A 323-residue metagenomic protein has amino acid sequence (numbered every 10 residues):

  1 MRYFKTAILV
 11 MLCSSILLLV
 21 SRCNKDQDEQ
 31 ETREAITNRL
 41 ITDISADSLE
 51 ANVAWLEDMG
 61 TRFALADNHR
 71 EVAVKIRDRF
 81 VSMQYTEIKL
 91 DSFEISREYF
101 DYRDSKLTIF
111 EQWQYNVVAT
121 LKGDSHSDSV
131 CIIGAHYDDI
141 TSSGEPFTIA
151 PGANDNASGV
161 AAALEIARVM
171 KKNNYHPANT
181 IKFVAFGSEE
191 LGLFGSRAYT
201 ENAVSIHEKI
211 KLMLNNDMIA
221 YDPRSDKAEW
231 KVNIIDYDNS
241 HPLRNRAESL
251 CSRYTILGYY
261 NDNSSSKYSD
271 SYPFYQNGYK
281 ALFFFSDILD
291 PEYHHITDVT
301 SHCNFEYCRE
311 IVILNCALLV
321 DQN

Functional and structural regions predicted by a protein language model:
M1-Q30: Bacterial Sec-dependent N-terminal signal peptides
K25-R70, L289-D298: N-terminal capping segment at the start of a domain
A35-R39, S48-A51, W55, D67-R79 (+9 more regions): Extracytoplasmic/secreted proteins, especially bacterial periplasmic and envelope-associated proteins
L49-E57, K89-D91, N116-T120, V130-G134 (+9 more regions): Structural recognition of the beta-strand scaffold that forms the well-ordered cores of secreted hydrolase catalytic
A54, D58-K122: A non-catalytic alpha/beta surface segment that caps or lines the substrate-entry region of metallo-dependent hydrolase
T61-A64, E87, E94-R97, D124-H126 (+8 more regions): Solvent-exposed loop/turn segments at secondary-structure junctions within structured extracellular/periplasmic domains
D91, D101, D222-N323: Active-site-adjacent substrate-binding region of metalloamidase/peptidase-like peptide-processing proteins
W113, F147-N239, K267: Acidic/histidine-rich catalytic neighborhood of metal-dependent amide-processing enzymes
